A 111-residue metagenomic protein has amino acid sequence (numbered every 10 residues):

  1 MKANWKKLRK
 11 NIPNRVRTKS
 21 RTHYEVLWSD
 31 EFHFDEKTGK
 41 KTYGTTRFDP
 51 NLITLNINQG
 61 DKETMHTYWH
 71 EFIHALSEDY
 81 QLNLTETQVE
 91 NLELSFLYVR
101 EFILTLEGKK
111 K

Functional and structural regions predicted by a protein language model:
M1-K2, E107-K111: Short intrinsically disordered terminal tails
W5-K62, E78-R100, K111: Active-site scaffold of zinc-dependent metalloenzymes
H66-E78: Active-site recognition of the HExxH zinc-binding catalytic motif
E101-T105: Short secondary-structure capping/junction motifs at helix and strand boundaries
